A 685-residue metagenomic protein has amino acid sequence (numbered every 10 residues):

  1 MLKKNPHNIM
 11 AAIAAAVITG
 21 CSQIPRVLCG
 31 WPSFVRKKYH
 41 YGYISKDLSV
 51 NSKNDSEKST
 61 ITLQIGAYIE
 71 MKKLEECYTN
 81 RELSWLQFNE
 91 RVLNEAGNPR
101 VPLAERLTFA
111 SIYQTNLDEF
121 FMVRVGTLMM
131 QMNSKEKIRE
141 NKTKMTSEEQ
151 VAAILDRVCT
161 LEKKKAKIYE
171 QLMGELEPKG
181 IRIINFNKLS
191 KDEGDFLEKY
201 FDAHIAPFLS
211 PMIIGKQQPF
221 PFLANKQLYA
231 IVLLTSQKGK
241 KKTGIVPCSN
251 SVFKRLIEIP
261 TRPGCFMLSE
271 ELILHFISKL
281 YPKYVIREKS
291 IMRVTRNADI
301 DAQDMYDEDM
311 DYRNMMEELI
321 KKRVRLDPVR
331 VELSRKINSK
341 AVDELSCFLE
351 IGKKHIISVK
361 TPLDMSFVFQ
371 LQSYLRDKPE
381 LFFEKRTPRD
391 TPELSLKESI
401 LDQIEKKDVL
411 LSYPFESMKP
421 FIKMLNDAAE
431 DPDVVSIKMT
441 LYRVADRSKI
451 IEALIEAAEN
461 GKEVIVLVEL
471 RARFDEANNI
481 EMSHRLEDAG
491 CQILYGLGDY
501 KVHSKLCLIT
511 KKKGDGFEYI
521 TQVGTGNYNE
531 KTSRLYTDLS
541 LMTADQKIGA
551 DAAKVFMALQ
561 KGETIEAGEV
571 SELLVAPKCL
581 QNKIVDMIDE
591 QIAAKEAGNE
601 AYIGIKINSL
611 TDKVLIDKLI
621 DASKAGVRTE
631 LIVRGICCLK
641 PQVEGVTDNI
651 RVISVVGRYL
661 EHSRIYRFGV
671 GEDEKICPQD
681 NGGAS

Functional and structural regions predicted by a protein language model:
L2-T19, S52, E57: Ser/Thr-rich, low-complexity intrinsically disordered segments
S22, H40-Y41, L48, S56: Short hydrophobic targeting helices and cationic amphipathic motifs that mediate membrane/organellar targeting
F34, Y39-Y43, Y68: Aromatic (phenylalanine/tyrosine) cluster motif
G66-I603, D621, A625, C637-S685: N-terminal localization/anchoring segments of enzymes in phospholipid and broader phosphate metabolism
K613-I616, I620: Glycine/threonine-rich ATP-lid/beta-loop region of ATP-binding domains
